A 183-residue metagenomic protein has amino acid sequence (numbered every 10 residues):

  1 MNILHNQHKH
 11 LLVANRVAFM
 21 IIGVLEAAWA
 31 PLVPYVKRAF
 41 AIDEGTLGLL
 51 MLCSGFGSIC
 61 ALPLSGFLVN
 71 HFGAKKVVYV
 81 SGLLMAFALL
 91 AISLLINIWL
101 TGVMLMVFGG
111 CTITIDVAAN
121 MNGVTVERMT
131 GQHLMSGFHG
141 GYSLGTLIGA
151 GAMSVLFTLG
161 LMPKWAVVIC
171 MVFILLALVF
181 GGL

Functional and structural regions predicted by a protein language model:
N6-P34, R38, M106-V107: Pair of pore-lining "gating" transmembrane helices in MFS-fold secondary transporters
A41, G73, L94-W99: Helix-breaking motifs and short loop linkers at transmembrane-helix boundaries and internal kinks in secondary membrane
G55-F56, S143-I148: Short hydrophobic/small-residue motifs within alpha-helical transmembrane segments of multi-pass transporter-like
K75-V78: Primarily marks hydrophobic transmembrane alpha-helices of the MFS/SLC 12-helix fold
L83-I96: C-terminal ends and interior cores of transmembrane alpha-helices in multi-pass membrane transporters/permeases
A88, W99-F108: Paired small-residue
M104-G140: Cytoplasmic helix-loop-helix junction between adjacent transmembrane helices in 12-TM secondary transporters
K164-G182: Symmetry-related core transmembrane helices of the 12-TM Major Facilitator Superfamily/SLC fold
